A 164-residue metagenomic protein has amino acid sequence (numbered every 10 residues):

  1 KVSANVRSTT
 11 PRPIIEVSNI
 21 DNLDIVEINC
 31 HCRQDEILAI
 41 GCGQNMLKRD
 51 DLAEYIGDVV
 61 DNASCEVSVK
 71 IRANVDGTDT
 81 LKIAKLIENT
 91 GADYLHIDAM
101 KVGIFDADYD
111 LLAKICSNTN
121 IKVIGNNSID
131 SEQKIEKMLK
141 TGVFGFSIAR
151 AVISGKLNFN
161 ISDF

Functional and structural regions predicted by a protein language model:
K1-K82: Active-site entrance/lid segments in N-terminal catalytic domains of soluble metabolic enzymes
K1-S3, N45-I71, F105-K134, S162-F164: Alpha-helix-loop-beta-strand connector modules within alpha/beta enzyme cores
R7-T9, H31-R33, K70-D76, D98-V102 (+2 more regions): Active-site beta-loop-alpha junctions enriched in small/polar residues
T10, Y109, G155-L157: Alpha-helix initiation/capping motif
T10-N22, V75-N89, I115-I148: Catalytic cores of alpha/beta
I25-E36, A92-I104, T141-I161: Glycine-rich phosphate-binding active-site loops on the catalytic face of alpha/beta enzymes
L38-I40, T78-L81, D106-D108, I135-E136 (+1 more regions): Short, well-ordered secondary-structure micro-motifs
K85-N118: Ampipathic, surface-exposed secondary-structure segments
